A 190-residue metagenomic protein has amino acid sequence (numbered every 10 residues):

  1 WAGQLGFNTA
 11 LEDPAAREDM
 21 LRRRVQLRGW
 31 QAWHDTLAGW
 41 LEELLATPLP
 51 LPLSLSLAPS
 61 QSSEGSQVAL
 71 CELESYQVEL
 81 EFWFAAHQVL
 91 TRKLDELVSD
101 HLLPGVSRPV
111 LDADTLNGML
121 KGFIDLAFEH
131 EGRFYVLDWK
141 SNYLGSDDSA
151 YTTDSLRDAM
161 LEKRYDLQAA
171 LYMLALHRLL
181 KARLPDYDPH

Functional and structural regions predicted by a protein language model:
W1-H190: Structural signature of nuclease core domains in nucleic-acid processing machines
